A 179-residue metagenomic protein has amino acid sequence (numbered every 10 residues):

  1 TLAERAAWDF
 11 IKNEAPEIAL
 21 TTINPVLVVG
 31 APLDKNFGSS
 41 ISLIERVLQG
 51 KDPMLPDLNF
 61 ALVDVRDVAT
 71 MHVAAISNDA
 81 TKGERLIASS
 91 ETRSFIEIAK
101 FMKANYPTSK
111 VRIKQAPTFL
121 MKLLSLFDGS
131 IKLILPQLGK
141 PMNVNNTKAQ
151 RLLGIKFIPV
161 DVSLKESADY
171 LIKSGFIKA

Functional and structural regions predicted by a protein language model:
T1-L20: Active-site Tyr-X1-5-Lys
T1-R5, F37, I41, L58-V63 (+1 more regions): Short-chain dehydrogenase/reductase
E14-I18, G30-L43, A75-L86, S109: Glycine/proline-rich active-site loop of Rossmann-fold NAD(P)-dependent oxidoreductases
P25-D52, L58: C-terminal beta-strand-loop-alpha-helix "lid" module of Rossmann-like NAD(P)-dependent dehydrogenases
I44-P53, L58-L86, E91: Alpha-helical substrate-binding/gating segment
M71-K132, R151, V160-A179: Mid/C-terminal beta-alpha module of Rossmann-like enzyme folds, strongest in SDR-family dehydrogenases/epimerases
F95, L133-N145: Active-site loop of classical SDR/Rossmann-like NAD(P)-dependent oxidoreductases, centered on the catalytic Tyr-X3-Lys
